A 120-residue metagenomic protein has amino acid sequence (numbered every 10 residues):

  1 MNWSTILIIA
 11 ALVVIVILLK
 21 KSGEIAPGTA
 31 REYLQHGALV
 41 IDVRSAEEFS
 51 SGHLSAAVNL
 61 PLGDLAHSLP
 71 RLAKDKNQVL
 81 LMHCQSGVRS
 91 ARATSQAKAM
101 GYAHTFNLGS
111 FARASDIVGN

Functional and structural regions predicted by a protein language model:
N2-T29, Y33-A38, A46-V79, R89-N120: Rhodanese-like catalytic fold shared by cysteine-dependent sulfurtransferases and DSP/PTP-type phosphatases
M82-H83: Short, surface-exposed ligand- or partner-binding patches at beta-edge/loop junctions that are enriched in aromatics
